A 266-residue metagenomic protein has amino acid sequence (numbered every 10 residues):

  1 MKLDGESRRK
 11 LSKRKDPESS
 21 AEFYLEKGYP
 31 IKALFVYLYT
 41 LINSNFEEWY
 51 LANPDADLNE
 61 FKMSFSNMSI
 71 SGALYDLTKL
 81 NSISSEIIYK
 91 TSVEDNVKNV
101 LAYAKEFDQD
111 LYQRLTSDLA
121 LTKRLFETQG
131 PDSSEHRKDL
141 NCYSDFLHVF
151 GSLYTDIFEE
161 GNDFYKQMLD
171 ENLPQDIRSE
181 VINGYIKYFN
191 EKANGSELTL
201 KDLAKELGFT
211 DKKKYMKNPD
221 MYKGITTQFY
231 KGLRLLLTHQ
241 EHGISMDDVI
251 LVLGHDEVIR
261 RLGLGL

Functional and structural regions predicted by a protein language model:
M1-K10, S20, L169, L173-Q175 (+1 more regions): Active-site cores that bind ATP or allylic diphosphates and position pyrophosphate for catalysis
M1-L169, T238-L266: Catalytic adenosine-cofactor/nucleotide-binding cores of aminoacyl-tRNA synthetases and other
P17, D57-F65, L125, Q129 (+1 more regions): Short amphipathic alpha-helical segments and their helix-coil junctions
L198-L266: Charged substrate- and nucleic-acid-binding regions of tRNA-handling and nucleotidyl-transfer enzymes, centered on
